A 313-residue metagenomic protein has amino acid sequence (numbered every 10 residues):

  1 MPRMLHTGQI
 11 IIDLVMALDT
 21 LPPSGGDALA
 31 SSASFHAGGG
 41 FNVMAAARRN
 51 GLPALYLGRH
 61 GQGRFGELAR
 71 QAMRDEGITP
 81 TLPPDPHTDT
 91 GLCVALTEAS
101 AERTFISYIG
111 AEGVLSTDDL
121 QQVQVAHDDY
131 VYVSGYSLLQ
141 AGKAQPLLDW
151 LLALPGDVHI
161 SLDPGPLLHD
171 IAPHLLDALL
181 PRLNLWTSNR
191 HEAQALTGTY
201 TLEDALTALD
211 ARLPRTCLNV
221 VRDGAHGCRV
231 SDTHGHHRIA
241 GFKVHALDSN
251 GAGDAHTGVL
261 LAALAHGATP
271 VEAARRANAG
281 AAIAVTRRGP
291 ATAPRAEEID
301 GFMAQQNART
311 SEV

Functional and structural regions predicted by a protein language model:
M1-D75, H245-L247: Glycine-rich phosphate/adenosyl-contacting loop at the front of the ribokinase-like
M1-I10, R70-D85, E98-H237, T310-V313: Ribokinase/PfkB-type carbohydrate-kinase core domain
R3-L5, L202-V313: Conserved phosphate-binding/catalytic region of the ribokinase-like
L14-V15, I106, A195-L196, A284 (+1 more regions): Residues that scaffold the ATP/ADP-binding catalytic core of kinase and kinase-like folds
G40-M44, G66, L147, R190 (+3 more regions): A general structural signal for well-ordered alpha-helical segments in protein cores
A47, N189, G253: Short, conserved phosphate/pyrophosphate- and ester-handling motifs at nucleotide-, phospho-/glycolipid
T88-G91: Short acidic/glycine-enriched loop/turn segments that link adjacent beta-strands
